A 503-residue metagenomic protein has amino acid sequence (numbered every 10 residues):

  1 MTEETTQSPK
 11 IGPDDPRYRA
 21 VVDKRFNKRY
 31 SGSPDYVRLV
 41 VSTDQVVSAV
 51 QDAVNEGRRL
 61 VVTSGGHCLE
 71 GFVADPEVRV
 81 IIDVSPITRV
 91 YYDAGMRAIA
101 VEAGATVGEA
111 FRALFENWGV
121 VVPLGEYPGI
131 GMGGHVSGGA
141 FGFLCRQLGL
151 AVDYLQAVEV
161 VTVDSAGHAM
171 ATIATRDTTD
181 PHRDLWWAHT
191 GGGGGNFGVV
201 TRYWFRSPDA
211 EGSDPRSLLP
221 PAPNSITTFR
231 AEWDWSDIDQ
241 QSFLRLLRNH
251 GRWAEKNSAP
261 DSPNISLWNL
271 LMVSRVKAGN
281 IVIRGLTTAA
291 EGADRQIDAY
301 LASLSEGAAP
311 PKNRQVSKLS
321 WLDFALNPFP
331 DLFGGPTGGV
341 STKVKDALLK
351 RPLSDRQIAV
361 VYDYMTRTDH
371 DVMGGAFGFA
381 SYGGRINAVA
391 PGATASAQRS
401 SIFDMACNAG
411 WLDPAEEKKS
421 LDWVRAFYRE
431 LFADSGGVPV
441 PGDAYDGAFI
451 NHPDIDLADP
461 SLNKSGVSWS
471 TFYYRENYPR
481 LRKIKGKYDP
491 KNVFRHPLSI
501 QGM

Functional and structural regions predicted by a protein language model:
T2-R25: Conserved oxyanion/phosphate-binding beta-strand-loop segments in alpha/beta enzyme cores
K24, K28, A74-A105, F143 (+3 more regions): Glycine-/small-residue-rich beta-strand-loop submotif within the FAD-binding core of flavoenzymes
F26-R29, L69-P76, Y92, V389-A397 (+1 more regions): Short glycine-biased active-site loop of nucleotidyltransferases that positions the nucleotide triphosphate and helps
N27-T88: Glycine-rich N-terminal segment of FAD-binding domains in flavoprotein oxidoreductases, spanning the beta-loop-helix
E70-T88, L144-D164, V199-R202, M405: Structural signature of FAD isoalloxazine-binding scaffolds in flavoprotein oxidoreductases
V90-G95, V107-E109, A113-D164, T175: Hydrophobic, small-residue-rich alpha-helical packing segments that form membrane-like cores
A151, A171-I455: C-terminal cap/substrate-recognition region of VAO/PCMH-type FAD-linked oxidoreductases
D331-L348, G437-M503: Activity-critical C-terminal alpha-helical subdomain
